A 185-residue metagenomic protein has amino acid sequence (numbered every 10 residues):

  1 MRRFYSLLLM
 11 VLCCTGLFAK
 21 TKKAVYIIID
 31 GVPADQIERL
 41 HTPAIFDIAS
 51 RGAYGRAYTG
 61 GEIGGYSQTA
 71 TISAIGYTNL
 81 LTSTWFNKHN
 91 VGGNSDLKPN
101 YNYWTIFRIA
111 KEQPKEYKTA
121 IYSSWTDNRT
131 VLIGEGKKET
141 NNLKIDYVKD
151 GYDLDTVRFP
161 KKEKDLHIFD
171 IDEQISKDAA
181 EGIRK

Functional and structural regions predicted by a protein language model:
M1-K22: Bacterial Sec-dependent N-terminal signal peptides
V11, R39-L40, L132: Hydrophobic alpha-helical membrane-insertion segments
K20, A34-K115: Active-site nucleophile/metal-coordination loop of metallo-enzymes that catalyze phosphate/sulfate and related
K23-I28, Q36: Boundary/entry segment of secreted carbohydrate-active catalytic domains
I27-V32, T59-G61, T84, Y122-D127: Active-site-proximal beta-strand/loop segments in catalytic clefts of secreted hydrolases
I28, G52-I63, L166-S176: Short charge-dense sequence patches
T82-K185: His/Asp/Glu-rich, glycine-adjacent segments that coordinate divalent cations and/or stabilize oxyanion chemistry on
